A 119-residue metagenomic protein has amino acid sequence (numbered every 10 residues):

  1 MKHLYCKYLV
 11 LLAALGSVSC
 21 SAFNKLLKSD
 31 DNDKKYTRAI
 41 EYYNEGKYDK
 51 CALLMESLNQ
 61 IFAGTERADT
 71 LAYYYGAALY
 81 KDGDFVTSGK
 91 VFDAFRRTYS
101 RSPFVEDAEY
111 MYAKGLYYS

Functional and structural regions predicted by a protein language model:
M1-C20: Sec-dependent bacterial lipoprotein signal peptides
S17-R38: Bacterial Sec signal peptide processing site at the extreme N-terminus
L26-K28, Q60-A68, R96-V105: Short solvent-exposed coil/turn linkers within tandem alpha-helical repeat scaffolds
